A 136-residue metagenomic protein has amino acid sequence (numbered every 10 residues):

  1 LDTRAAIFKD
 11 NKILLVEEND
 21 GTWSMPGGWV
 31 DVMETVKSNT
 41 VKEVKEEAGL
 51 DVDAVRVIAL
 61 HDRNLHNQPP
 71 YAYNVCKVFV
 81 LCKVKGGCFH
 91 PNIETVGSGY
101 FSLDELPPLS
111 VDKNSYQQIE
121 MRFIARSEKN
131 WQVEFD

Functional and structural regions predicted by a protein language model:
L1-M25, V52, R56: N-terminal strand-loop-strand
V30-R56, D62-R122, W131-D136: Unchanged
